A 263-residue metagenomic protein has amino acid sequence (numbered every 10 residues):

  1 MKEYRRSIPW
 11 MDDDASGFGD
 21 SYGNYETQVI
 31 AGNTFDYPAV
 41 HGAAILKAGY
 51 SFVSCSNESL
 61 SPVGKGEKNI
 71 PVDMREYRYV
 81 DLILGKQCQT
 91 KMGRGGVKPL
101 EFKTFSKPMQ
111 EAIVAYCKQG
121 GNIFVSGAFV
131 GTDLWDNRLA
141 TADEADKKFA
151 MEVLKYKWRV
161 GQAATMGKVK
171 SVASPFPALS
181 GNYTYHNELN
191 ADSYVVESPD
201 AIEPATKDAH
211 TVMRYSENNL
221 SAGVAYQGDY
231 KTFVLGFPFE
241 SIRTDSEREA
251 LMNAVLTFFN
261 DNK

Functional and structural regions predicted by a protein language model:
M1-R78, I83, N253, T257-K263: Aromatic-Pro/Gly-enriched surface loop or interdomain linker that acts as a lid/target-recognition segment
E3-S7, S59-S61, G85-T90, I123 (+3 more regions): Solvent-exposed loop/turn segments at secondary-structure junctions within structured extracellular/periplasmic domains
N24-G32, I83-T104, P238: The substrate-binding groove and active-site-proximal loops of carbohydrate-active enzymes, especially glycoside
Y37-H41, F105, M109-A112, R248-V255: Stable alpha-helical elements in mature extracytoplasmic
F52-S56, R78-L84, C88, C117 (+3 more regions): Structural recognition of the beta-strand scaffold that forms the well-ordered cores of secreted hydrolase catalytic
V63-P71, K107-E111, E217-A222: Alpha-helical scaffolding within the catalytic cores of extracellular/periplasmic polymer-degrading hydrolases
C88-S193, D208-A209: A glycine-rich, often tryptophan-bearing local segment used as a flexible ligand/cofactor-contacting loop or short
G121-S126, V153, W158, S174 (+1 more regions): A glycine-centered loop/beta-turn motif at secondary-structure junctions
